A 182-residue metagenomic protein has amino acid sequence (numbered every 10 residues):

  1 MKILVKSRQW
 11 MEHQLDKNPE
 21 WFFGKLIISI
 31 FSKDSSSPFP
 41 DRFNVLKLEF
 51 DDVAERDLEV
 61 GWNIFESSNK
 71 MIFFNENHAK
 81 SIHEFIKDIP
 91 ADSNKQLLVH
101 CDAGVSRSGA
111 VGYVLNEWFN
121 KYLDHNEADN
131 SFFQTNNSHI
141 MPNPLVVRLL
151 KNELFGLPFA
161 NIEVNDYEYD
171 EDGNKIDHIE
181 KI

Functional and structural regions predicted by a protein language model:
M1-S36, E180-I182: Cys-based phosphatase fold recognition centered on the PTP superfamily
F22-K25, F43, S93-L97: Short coil/turn segments at beta-strand junctions that form active-site/ligand-binding loops
D34-P40, D92-N94: Extracellularly exposed regions in secreted/surface proteins, prominently low-complexity, repeat-rich
S36-P38, R56, V105-A110: Short catalytic/ligand-binding loop motif for oxyanion handling, primarily in non-cytosolic enzymes, centered on
F39-D52: Active-site regions of enzymes building and remodeling cell-envelope glycoconjugates
V53-L98: Helix-loop module immediately N-terminal to the HCX5R catalytic loop in PTP-like cysteine phosphatase domains
K87-Q96, E117-I182: PTP/DSP superfamily signal
L97-V114: A phosphate-binding catalytic loop at a beta-strand-loop-alpha-helix junction that coordinates phosphoryl groups
